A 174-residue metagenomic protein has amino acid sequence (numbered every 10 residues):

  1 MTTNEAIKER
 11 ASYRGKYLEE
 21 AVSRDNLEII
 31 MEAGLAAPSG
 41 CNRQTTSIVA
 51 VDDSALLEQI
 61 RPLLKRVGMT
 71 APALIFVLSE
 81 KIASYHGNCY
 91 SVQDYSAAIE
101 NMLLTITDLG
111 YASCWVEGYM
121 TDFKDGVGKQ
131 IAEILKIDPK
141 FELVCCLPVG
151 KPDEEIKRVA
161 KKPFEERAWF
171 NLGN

Functional and structural regions predicted by a protein language model:
M1-N174: Acidic, surface-exposed loops and disordered segments
